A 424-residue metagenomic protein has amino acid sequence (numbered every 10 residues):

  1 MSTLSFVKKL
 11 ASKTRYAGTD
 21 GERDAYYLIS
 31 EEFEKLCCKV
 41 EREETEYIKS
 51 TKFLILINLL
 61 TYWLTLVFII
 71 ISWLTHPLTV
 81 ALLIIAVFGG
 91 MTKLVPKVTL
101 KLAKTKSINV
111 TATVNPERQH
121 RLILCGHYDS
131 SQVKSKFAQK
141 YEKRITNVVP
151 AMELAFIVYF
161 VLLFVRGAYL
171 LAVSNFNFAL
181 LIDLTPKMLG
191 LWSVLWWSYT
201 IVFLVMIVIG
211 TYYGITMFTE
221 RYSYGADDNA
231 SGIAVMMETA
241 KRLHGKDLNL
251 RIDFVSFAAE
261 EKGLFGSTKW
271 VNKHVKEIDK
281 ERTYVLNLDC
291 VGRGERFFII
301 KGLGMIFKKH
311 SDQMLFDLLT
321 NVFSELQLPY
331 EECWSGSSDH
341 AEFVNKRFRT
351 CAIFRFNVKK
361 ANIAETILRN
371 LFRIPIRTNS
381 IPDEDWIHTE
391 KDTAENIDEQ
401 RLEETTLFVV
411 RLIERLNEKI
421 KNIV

Functional and structural regions predicted by a protein language model:
M1-D24, L36, M217-R221, C290-R293 (+1 more regions): N-terminal capping segment at the start of a domain
S2-F6, A25, I29, G232-V235 (+5 more regions): Stable alpha-helical elements in mature extracytoplasmic
L4, G294-V424: Active-site-adjacent substrate-binding region of metalloamidase/peptidase-like peptide-processing proteins
T14-E117, S135-W196: A non-catalytic alpha/beta surface segment that caps or lines the substrate-entry region of metallo-dependent hydrolase
R15, E34, C38, K241-H244 (+2 more regions): Sec-exported extracytoplasmic/periplasmic mature domains
F33, M236, F343-V344: Hydrophobic residues within well-ordered alpha-helices
L83-T111, S130-S135, V173-T200, I209-H310 (+2 more regions): Acidic/histidine-rich catalytic neighborhood of metal-dependent amide-processing enzymes
I123-C125, D253-S256, T283-N287, C351-A352 (+1 more regions): Structural recognition of the beta-strand scaffold that forms the well-ordered cores of secreted hydrolase catalytic
